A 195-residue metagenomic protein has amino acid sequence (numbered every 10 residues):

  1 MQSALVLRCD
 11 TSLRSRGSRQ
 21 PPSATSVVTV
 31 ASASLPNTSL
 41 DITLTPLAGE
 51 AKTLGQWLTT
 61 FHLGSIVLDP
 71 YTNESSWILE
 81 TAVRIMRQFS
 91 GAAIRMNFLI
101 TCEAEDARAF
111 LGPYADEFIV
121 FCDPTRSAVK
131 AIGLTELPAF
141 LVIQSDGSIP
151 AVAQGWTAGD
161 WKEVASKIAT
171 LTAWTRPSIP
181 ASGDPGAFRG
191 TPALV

Functional and structural regions predicted by a protein language model:
Q2-H62, G91, R108, G112-P113 (+2 more regions): Non-globular targeting/processing and membrane-anchoring segments
T43-L44, V67, V142: Hydrophobic beta-strand positions
L47, L99-T101, F121-D123: Conserved beta-strand termini and adjacent loop/short-helix elements that scaffold enzyme active sites in alpha/beta
L54-W77, A82: Short active-site neighborhood of thiol/selenol oxidoreductases, capturing the structured segment around
Y71, S76-P113: Structural microenvironment flanking redox-active thiols in thiol-disulfide oxidoreductases
P113-L141: Short, internal strand/loop/helix patches that form the active-site neighborhood or redox-interaction surface
P138-Q154: A short, hydrophobic beta-strand/beta-hairpin element that forms part of a small beta-sheet core
